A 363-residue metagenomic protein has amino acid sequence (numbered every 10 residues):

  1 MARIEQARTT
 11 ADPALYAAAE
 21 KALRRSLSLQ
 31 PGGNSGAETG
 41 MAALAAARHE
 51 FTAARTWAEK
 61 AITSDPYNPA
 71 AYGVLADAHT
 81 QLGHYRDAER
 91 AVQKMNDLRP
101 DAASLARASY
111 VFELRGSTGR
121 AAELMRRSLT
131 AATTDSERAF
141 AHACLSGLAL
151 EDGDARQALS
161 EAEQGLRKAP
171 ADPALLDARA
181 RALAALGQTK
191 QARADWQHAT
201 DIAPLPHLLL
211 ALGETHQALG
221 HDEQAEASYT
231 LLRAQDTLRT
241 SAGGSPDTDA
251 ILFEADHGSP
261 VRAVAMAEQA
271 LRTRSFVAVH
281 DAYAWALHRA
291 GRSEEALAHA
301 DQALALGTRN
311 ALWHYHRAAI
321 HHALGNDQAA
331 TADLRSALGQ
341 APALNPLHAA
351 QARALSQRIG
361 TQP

Functional and structural regions predicted by a protein language model:
M1, E5-R8, A43, D77 (+8 more regions): Residue-level recognition of tetratricopeptide repeat
M1, N34-G36, A70, A103-S104 (+8 more regions): Start-of-helix register in tetratricopeptide repeats
Q6, T10-P13, R48, L82 (+8 more regions): Structural motif corresponding to the intra-repeat A-B loop/turn of tetratricopeptide repeats
T9, P13-Y16, F51, Y85 (+8 more regions): TPR-repeat structural position
R25-S26, K60-A61, K94-M95, R127-A131 (+6 more regions): Canonical positions in the second alpha-helix
P31-G32, P66, R99-P100, T133-S136 (+7 more regions): Short coil turns that delineate tetratricopeptide repeat
T39-G40, V74, R107-A108, A141-C144 (+7 more regions): Canonical tetratricopeptide repeat
